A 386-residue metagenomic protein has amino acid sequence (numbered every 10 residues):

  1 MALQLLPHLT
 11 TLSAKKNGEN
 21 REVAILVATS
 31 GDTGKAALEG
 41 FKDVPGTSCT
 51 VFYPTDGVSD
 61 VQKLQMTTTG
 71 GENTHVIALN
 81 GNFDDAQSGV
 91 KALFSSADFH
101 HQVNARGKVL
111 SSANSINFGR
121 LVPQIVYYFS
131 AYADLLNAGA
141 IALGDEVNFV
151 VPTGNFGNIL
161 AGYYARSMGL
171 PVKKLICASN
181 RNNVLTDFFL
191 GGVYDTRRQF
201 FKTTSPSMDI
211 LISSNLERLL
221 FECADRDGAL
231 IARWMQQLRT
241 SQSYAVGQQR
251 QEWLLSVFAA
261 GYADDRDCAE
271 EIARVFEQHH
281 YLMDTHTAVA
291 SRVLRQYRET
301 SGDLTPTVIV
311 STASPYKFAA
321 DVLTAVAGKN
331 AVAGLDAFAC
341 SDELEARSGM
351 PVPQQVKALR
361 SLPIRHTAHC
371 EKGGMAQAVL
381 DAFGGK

Functional and structural regions predicted by a protein language model:
M1-K386: PLP-dependent amino-acid enzyme catalytic core
